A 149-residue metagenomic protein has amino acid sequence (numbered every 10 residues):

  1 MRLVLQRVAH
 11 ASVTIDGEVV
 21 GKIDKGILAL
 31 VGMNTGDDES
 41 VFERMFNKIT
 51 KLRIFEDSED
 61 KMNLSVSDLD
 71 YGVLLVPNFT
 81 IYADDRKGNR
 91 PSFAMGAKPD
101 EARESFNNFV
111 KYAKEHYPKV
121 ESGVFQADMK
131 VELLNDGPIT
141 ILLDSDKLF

Functional and structural regions predicted by a protein language model:
Q6, G32, P77, L142: Short beta-strand segments
V19-D70, A83-K111: Compact, glycine-rich, soluble single-domain proteins
M45, V76, I139: Residue-level signal for inorganic ion chemistry
S58-V73, E121-L133: Glycine/charge-rich, flexible interdomain linkers and switch-proximal surface loops that mediate coupling
F93-G96, D136-F149: Short, low-complexity, polybasic intrinsically disordered segments
R103-E132: Short, conserved loop-to-beta-strand elements that form functional interface hotspots
